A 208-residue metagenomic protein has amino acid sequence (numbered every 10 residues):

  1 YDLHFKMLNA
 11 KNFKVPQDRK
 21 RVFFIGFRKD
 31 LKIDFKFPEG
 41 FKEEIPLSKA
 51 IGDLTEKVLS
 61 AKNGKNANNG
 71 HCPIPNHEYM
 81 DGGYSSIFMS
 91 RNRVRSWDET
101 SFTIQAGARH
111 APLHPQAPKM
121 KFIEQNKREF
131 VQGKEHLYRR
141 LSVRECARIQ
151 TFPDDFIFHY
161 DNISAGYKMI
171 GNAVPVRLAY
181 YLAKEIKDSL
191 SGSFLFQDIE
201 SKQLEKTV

Functional and structural regions predicted by a protein language model:
Y1-N12: Conserved S-adenosyl-L-methionine
Q17, R21-V208: S-adenosyl-L-methionine-dependent DNA methyltransferase catalytic core
